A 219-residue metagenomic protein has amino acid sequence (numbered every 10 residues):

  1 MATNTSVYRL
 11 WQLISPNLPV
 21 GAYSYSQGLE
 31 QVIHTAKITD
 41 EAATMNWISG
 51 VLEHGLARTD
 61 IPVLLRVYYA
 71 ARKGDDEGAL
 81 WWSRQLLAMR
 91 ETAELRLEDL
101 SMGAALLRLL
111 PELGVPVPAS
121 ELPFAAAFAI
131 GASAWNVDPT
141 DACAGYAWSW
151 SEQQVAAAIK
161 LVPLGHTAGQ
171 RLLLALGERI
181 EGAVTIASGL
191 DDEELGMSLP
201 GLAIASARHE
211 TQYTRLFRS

Functional and structural regions predicted by a protein language model:
M1-S219: Metal- and O2-centered redox machinery and metal/ROS homeostasis
